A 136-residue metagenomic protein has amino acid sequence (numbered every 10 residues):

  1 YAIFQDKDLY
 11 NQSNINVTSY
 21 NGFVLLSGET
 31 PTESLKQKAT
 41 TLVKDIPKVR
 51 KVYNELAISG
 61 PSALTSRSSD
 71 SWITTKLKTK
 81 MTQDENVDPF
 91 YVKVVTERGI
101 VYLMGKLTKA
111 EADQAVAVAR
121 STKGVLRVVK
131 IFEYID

Functional and structural regions predicted by a protein language model:
Y1-D136: N-terminal targeting leaders
